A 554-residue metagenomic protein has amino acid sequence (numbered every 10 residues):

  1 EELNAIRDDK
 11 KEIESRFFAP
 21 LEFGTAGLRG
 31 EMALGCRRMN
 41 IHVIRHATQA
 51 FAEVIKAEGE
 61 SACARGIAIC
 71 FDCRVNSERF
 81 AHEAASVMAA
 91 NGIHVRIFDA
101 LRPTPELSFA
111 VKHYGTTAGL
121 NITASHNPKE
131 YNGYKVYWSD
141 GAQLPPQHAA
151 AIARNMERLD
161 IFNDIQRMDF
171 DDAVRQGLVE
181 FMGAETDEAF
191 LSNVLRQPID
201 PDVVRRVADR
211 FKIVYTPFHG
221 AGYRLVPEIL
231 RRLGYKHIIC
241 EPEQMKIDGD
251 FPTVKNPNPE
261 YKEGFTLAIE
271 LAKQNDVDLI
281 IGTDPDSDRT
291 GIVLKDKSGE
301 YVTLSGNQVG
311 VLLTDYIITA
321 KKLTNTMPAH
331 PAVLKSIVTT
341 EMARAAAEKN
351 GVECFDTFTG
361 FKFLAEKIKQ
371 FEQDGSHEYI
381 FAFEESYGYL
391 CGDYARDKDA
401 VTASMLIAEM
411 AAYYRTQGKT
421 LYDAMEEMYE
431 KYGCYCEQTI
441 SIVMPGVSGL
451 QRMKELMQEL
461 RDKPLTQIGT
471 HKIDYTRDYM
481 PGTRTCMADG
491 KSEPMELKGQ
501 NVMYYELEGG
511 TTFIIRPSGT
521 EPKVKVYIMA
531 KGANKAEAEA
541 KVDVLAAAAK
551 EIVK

Functional and structural regions predicted by a protein language model:
E1-A84, A173-V174, V179-R210, A221: An N-terminal, well-structured beta->alpha segment
E12-L21, N132-T266, A272: Gly/Ser/Thr-enriched, mixed-charge loops and adjacent short helices that form phosphate/oxyanion-binding elements
F17-R37, A124-N127, I213, P217-L225 (+5 more regions): Conserved phosphate/anionic-ligand binding catalytic regions in large, soluble enzymes, centered on
A68-Y131, K236-G291: N-terminal small/polar loop signature for handling phosphorylated ligands or for N-terminal nucleophile
F80-M88, Y131-W138, D288-N307, A343: Short Gly/Thr/Asp-enriched flexible loops that form oxyanion-binding sites at enzyme active sites
Y137-R167, N307-H330, K335-A345, A400 (+1 more regions): Glycine-rich phosphate-binding loop plus the immediately following alpha-helix
K273, V277-L279, E300-V302, A320-R516 (+3 more regions): Phosphate-binding and adjacent anionic-ligand microenvironments
